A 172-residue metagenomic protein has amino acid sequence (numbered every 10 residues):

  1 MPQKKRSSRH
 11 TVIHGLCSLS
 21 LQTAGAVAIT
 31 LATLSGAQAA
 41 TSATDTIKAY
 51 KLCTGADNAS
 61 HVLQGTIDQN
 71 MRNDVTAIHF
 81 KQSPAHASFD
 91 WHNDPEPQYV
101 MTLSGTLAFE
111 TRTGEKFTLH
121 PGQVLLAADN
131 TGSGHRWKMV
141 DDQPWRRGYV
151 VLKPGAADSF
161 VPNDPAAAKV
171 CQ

Functional and structural regions predicted by a protein language model:
M1-L16: N-terminal secretory signal peptides that target proteins for export/translocation
G15-T33: Bacterial N-terminal signal peptides
A37-S42: Boundary at the C-terminal end of the N-terminal hydrophobic targeting segment
C53-T54, H61, G134-Q172: Double-stranded beta-helix
T54, I67, T76-D94, N130: Conserved short histidine dyad/triad with adjacent acidic residue
S88-F89, A108, V124-L126, N130-K138: Histidine-centered metal-chelating micro-motifs
D94-F109: Short, conserved beta-strand element in jelly-roll/cupin
T113-D129: Short acidic-glycine-tyrosine-enriched beta hairpin
